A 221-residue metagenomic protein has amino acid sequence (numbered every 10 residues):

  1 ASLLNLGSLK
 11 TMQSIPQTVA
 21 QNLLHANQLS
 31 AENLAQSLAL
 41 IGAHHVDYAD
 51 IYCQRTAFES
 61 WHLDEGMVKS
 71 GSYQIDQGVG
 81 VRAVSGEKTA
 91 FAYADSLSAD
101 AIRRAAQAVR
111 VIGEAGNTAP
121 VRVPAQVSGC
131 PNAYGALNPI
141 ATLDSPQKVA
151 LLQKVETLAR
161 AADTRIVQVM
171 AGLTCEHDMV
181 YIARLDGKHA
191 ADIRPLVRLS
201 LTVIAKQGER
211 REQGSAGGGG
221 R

Functional and structural regions predicted by a protein language model:
S2-R221: Active-site bordering "gate/hinge" segments that shape substrate access to catalytic or cofactor-binding pockets
